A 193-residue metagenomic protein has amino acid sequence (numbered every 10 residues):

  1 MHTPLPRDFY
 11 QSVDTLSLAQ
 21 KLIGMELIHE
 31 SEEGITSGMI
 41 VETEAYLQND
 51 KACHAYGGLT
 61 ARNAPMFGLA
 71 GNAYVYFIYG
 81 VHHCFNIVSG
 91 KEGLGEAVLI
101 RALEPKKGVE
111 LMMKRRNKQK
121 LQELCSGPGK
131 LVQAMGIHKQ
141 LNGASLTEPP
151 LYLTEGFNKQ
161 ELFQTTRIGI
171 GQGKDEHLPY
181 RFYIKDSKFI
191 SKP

Functional and structural regions predicted by a protein language model:
M1-P193: Conserved, well-structured core segments that form or line functional sites
